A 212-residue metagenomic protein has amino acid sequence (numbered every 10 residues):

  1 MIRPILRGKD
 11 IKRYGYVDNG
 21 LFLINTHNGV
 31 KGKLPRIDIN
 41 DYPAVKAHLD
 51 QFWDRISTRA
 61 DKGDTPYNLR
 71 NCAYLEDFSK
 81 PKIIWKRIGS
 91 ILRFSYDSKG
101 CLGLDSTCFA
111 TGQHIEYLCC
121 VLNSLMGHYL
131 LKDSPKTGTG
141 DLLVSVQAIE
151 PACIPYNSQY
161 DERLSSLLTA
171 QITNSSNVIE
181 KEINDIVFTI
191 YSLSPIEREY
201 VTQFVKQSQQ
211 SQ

Functional and structural regions predicted by a protein language model:
M1-Y160: Polybasic, glycine- and aromatic-enriched phosphate-binding surface used to engage nucleic acids
A44, H48, P155-Q212: Non-catalytic DNA-recognition/assembly elements of restriction-modification systems
